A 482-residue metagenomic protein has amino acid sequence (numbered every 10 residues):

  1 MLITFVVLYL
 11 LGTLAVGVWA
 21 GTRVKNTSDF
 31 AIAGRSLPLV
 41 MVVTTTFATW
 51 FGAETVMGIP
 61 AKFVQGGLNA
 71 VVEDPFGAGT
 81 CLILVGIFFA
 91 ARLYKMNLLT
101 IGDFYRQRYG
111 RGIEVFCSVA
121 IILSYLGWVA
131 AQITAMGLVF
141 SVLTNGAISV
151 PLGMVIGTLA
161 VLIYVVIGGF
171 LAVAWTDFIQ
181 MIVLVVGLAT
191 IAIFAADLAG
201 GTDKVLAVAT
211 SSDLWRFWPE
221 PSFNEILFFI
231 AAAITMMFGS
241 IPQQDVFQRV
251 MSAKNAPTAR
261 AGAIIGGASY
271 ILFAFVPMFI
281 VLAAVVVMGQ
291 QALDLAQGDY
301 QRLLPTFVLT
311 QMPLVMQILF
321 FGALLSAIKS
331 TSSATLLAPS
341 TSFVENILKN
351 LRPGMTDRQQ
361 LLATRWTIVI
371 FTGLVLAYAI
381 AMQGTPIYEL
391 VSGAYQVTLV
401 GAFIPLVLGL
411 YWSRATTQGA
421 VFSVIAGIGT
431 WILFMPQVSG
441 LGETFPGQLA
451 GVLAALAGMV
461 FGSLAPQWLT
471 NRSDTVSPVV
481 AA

Functional and structural regions predicted by a protein language model:
M1-A482: Membrane-embedded helix-loop-helix hairpins and adjacent transmembrane boundary segments in multi-pass transporters
